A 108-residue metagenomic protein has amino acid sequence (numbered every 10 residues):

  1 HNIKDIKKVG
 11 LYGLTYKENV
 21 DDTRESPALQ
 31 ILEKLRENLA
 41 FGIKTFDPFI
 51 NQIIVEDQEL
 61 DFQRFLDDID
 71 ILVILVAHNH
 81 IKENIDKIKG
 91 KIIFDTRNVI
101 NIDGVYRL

Functional and structural regions predicted by a protein language model:
H1-L108: Structural/interface elements that position substrates and couple domains in central-metabolism enzymes
